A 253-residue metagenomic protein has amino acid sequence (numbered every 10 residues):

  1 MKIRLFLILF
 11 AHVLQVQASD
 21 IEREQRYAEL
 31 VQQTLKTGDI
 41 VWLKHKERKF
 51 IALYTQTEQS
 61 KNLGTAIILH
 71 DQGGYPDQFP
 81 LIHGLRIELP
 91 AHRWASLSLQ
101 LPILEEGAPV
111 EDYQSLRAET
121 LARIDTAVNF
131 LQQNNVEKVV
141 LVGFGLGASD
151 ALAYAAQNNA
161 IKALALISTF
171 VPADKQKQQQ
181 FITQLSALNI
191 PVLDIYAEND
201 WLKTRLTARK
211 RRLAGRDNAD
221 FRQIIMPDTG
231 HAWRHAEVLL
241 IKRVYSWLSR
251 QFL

Functional and structural regions predicted by a protein language model:
S19-Q59: N-terminal cap/lid segment of alpha/beta-hydrolase-fold proteins
N62-D71: Short beta-strand element of the alpha/beta-hydrolase
P76-G84: The serine-hydrolase catalytic nucleophile loop
R86-G107: Conserved alpha/beta-hydrolase
P109-N134: Alpha/beta-hydrolase active-site loop
F130-L188: Primarily recognizes the serine-hydrolase "nucleophile elbow" in alpha/beta-hydrolase and SGNH/GDSL folds
S168-H231: The feature captures the conserved acid-bearing segment of alpha/beta-hydrolase catalytic domains
A219-L253: C-terminal catalytic histidine-bearing segment of alpha/beta-hydrolase fold enzymes
